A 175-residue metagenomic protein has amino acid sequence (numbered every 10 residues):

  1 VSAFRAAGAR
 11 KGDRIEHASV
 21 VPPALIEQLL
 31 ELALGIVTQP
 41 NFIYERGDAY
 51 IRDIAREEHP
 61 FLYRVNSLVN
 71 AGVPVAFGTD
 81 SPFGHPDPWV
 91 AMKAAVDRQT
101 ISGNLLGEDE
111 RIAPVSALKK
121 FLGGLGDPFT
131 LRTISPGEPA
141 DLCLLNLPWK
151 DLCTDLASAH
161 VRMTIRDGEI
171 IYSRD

Functional and structural regions predicted by a protein language model:
V1-D13, A18, P23-L147, T164-I165: His/Asp/Glu-enriched, well-ordered alpha-helical/loop segment that forms or immediately abuts the divalent-metal
W149-D155: Short, Lys/Arg- and Gly-enriched loop/turn segments at beta-strand edges
A157-A159: Short, small/polar residue-rich loop motifs at catalytic or cofactor-binding pockets
R174-D175: Short linear motifs in exposed loops
